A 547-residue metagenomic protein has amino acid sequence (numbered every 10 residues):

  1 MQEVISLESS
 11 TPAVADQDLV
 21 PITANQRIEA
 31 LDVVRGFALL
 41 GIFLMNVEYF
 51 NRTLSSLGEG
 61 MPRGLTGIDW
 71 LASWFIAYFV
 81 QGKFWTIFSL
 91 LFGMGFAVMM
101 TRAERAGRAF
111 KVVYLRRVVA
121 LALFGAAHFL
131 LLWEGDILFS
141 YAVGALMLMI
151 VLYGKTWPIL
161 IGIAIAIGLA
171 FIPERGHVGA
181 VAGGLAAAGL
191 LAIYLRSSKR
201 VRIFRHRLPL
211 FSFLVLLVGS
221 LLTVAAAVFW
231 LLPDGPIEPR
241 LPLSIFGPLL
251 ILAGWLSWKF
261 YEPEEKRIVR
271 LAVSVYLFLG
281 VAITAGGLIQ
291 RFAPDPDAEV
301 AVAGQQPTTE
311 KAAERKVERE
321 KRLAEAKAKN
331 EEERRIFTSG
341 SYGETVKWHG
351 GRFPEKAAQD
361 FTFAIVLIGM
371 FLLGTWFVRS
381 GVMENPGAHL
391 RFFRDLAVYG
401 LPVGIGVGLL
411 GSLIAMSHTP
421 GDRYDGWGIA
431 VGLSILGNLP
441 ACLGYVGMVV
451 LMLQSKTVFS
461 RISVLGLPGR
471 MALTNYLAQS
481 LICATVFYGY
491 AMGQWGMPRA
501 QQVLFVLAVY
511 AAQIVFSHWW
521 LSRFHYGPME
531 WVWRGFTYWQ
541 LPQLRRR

Functional and structural regions predicted by a protein language model:
Q2-R547: Alpha-helical transmembrane segments and their immediate juxtamembrane cytosolic regions
